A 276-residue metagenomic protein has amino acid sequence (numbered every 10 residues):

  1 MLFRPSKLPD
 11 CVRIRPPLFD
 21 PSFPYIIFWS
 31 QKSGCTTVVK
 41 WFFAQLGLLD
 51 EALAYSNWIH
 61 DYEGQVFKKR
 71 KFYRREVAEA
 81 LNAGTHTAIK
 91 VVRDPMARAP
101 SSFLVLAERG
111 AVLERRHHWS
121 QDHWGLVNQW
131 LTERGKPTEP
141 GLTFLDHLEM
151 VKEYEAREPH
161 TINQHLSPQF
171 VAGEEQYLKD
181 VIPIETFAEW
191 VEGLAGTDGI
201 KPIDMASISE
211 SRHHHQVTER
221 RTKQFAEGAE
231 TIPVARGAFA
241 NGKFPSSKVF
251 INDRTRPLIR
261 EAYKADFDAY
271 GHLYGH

Functional and structural regions predicted by a protein language model:
M1-H276: Membrane-interface amphipathic segments in extracytoplasmic regions
